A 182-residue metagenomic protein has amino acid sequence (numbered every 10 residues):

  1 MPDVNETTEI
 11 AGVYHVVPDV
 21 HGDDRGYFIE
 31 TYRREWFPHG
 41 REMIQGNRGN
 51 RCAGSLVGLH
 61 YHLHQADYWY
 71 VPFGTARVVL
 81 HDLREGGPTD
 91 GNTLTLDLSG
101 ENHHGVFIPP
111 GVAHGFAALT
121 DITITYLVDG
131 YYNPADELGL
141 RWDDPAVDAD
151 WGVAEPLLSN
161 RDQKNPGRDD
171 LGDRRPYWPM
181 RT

Functional and structural regions predicted by a protein language model:
M1-H104, Y126, G130-T182: Non-catalytic, conserved peripheral segments adjacent to functional cores
L98-T120: Conserved metal-binding segment of the jelly-roll/cupin
